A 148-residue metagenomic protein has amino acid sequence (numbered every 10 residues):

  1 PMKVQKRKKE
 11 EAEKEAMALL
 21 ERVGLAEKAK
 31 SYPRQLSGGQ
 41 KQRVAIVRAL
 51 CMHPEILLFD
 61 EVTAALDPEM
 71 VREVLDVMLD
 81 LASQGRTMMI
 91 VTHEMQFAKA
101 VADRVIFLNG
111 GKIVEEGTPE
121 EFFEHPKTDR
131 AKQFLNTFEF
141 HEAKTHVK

Functional and structural regions predicted by a protein language model:
Y32-L36, Q40: Conserved ABC ATPase signature
C51-E55: A short, proline-enriched helix->beta-strand linker immediately N-terminal to the Walker B motif in ABC-type P-loop
L57-D60: Catalytic Walker B motif of ABC-type/P-loop ATPase nucleotide-binding domains
V71-Q84: Helical segment within the ABC ATPase nucleotide-binding domain
A98-A100: A short, surface-exposed alpha-helical micro-motif characterized by mixed small hydrophobic and charged/polar residues
E116-G117: ABC ATPase "signature
